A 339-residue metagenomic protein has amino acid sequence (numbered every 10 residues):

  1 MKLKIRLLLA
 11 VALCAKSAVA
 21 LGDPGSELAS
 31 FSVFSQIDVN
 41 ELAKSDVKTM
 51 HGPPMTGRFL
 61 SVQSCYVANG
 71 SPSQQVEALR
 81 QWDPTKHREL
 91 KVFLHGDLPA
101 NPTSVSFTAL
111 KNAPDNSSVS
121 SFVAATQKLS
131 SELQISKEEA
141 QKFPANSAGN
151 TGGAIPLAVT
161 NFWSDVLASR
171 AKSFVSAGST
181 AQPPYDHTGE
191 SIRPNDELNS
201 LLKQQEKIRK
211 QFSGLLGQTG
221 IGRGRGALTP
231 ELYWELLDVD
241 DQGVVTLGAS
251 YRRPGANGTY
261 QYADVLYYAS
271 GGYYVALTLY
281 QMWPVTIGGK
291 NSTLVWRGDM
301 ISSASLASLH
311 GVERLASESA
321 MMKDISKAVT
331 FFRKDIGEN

Functional and structural regions predicted by a protein language model:
K2-A10: Sec-dependent signal peptide recognition, specifically the positively charged N-region followed immediately by
A15-S17: N-terminal signal peptide c-region/cleavage motif recognized by signal peptidases
L21-Q74, R80, P84-N339: Terminal "cap-and-tail" regions of soluble proteins that handle hydrophobic small molecules
